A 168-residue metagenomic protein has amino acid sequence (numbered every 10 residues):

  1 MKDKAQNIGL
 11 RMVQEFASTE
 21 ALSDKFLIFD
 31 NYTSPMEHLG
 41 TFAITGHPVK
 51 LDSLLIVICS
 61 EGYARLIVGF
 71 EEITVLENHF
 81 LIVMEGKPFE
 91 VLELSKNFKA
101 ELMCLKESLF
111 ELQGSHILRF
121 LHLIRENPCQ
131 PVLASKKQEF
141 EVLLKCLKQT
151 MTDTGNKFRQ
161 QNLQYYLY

Functional and structural regions predicted by a protein language model:
M1-A64, I73: Generic protein-terminus/edge-of-domain signal
K2-D3, F16-T19, V91-D153: A hydrophobic/aromatic-rich effector-binding and dimerization subdomain of bacterial HTH-type transcriptional regulators
F42, E77-N78, G86: Tight coil/turn sites that cap or link beta-strands
C59-E61, L76, M84, L94: A short, compositionally biased micro-patch
E61, E85-K87, L105-E107: Residues immediately flanking
R65-I67, V83, F89-S95: Short beta-strand His + acidic residue motifs that chelate non-heme Fe in jelly-roll/DSBH and cupin folds
F70-I82: Short acidic-glycine-tyrosine-enriched beta hairpin
D153-Y166: All-alpha amphipathic helical-bundle segments outside canonical DNA-binding/catalytic cores that form hydrophobic
